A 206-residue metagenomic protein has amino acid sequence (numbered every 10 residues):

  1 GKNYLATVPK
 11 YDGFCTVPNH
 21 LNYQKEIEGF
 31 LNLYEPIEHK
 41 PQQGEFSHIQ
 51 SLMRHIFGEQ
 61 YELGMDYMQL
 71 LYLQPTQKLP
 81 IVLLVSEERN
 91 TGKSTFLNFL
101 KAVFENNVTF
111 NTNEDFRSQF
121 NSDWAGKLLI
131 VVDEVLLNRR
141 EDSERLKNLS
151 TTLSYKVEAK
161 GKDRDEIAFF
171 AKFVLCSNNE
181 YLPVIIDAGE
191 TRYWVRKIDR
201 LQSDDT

Functional and structural regions predicted by a protein language model:
G1-G29: Long, basic/Gly/Ser/Thr-rich N-terminal segments that mediate initial subcellular attachment or targeting
H20-L129, S143, W194-K197: P-loop NTPase catalytic core of nucleic-acid-dependent motor ATPases
F120-A125, E158-C176: AAA+/SF3 P-loop NTPase mechanochemical coupling elements
A125-L128, T152, F169-K172, A188-W194: Short glycine-/polar-rich loops that comprise or flank the Walker A/P-loop and associated switch/sensor motifs
D133-V135, R145: Walker B catalytic acidic pair
N138-S143, I185-I186: Conserved ATPase-coupling elements of RecA-like P-loop NTPase cores
S143-D165: Conserved catalytic/switch belt of AAA+ P-loop NTPases
V184-S203: A short helix-turn-beta junction within AAA+ P-loop NTPase domains corresponding to the substrate/partner-engaging
